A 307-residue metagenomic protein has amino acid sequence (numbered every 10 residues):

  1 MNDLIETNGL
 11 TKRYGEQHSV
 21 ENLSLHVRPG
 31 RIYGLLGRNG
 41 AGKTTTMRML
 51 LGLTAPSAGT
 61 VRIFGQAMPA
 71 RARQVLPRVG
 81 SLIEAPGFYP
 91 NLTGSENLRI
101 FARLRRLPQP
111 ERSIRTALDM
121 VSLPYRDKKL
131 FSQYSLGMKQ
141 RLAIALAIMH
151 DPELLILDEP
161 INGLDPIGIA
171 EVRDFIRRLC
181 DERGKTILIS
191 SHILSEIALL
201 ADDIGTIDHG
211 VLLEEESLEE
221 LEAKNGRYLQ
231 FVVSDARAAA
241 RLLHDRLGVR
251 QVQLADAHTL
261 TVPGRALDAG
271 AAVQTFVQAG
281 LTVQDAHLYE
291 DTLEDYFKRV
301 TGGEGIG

Functional and structural regions predicted by a protein language model:
M1-N2, I306-G307: Short, Lys/Arg-enriched, disordered terminal segments
N2-T7, K12-I189, L194-D208, L212-E214: ABC transporter nucleotide-binding domains
M68, A72, L218, A236 (+1 more regions): Residues at or immediately preceding the N-termini of alpha-helices
R103-R106, G302-I306: Non-catalytic alpha-helical coupling and interface elements of nucleotide-dependent molecular machines and regulators
S122, D165, R177, E222 (+3 more regions): Signal for well-folded cores of large energy- and translation-related assemblies
R173-P263: ABC transporter nucleotide-binding domain
R227-V300, G307: Short, charged/small-residue-rich alpha-helical element at the C-terminal edge of ABC transporter nucleotide-binding
